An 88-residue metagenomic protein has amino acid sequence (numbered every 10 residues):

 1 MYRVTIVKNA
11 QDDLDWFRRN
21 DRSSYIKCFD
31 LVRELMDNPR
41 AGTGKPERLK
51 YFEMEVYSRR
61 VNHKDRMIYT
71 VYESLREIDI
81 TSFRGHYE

Functional and structural regions predicted by a protein language model:
R3, Q11-F29, R59-E88: Enriched for short, Lys/Arg-rich terminal
R33-R60: A short, surface-exposed loop/turn module that caps and links secondary-structure elements
